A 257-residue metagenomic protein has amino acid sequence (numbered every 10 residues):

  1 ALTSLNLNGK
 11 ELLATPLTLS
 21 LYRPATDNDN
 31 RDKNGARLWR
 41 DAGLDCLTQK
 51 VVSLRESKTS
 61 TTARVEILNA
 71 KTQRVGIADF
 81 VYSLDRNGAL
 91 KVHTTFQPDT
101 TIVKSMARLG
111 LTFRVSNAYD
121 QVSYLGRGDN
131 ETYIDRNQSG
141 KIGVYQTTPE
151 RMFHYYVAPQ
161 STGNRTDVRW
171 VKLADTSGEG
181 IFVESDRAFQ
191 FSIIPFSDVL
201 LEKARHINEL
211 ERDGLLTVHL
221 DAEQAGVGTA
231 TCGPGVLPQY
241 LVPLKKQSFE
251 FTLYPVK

Functional and structural regions predicted by a protein language model:
A1-K257: Beta-strand/loop-rich accessory regions of lumenal/periplasmic or secreted enzymes, predominantly carbohydrate-active
